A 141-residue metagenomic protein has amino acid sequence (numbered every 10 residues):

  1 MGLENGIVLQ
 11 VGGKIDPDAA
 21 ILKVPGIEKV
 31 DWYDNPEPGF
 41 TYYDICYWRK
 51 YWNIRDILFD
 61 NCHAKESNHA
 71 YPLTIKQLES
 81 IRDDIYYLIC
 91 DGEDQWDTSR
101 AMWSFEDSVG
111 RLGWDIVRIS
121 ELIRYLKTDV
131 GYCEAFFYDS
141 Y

Functional and structural regions predicted by a protein language model:
M1-Y132, S140-Y141: Acidic (Asp/Glu-rich) sequence patches and key acidic residues that form negatively charged surfaces used
A135: Active-site regions of oxyanion-processing enzymes, predominantly non-cytosolic
